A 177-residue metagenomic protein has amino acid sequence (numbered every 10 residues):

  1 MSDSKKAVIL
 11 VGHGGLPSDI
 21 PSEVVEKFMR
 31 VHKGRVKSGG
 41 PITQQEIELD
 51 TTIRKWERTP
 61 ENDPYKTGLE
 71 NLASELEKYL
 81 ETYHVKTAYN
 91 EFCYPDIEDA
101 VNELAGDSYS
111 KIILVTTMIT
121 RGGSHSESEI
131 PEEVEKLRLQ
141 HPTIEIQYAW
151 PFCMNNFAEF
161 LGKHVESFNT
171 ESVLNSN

Functional and structural regions predicted by a protein language model:
M1-N177: Active-site-proximal alpha-helix that buttresses catalytic centers in soluble enzyme cores
